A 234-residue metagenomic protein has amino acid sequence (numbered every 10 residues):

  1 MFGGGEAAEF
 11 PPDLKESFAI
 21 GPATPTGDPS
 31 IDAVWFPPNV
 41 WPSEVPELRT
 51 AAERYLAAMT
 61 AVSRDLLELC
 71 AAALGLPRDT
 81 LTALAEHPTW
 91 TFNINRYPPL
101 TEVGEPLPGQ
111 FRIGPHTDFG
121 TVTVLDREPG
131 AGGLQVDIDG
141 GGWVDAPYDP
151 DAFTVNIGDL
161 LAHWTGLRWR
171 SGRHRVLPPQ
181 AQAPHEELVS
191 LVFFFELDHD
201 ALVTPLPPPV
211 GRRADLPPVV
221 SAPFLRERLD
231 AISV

Functional and structural regions predicted by a protein language model:
M1-V234: Peripheral, non-catalytic segments flanking oxidoreductase cores
